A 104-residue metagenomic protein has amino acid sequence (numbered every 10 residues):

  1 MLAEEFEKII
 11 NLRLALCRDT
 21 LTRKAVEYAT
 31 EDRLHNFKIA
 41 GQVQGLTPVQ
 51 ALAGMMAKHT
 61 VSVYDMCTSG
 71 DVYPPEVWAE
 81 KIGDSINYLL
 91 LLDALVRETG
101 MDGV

Functional and structural regions predicted by a protein language model:
M1-V104: Intrinsically disordered, low-complexity regulatory regions that flank transcription factor DNA-binding cores
